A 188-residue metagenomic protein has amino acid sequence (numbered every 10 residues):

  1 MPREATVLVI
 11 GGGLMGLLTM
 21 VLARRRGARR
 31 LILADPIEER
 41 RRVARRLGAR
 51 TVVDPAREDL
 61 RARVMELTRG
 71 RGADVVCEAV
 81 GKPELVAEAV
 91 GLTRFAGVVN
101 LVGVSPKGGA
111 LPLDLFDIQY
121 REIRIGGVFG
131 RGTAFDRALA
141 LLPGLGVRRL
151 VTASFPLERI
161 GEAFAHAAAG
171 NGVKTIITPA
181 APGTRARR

Functional and structural regions predicted by a protein language model:
M1-R57: Mid-domain Rossmann-like dinucleotide-binding core that forms the NAD(H)/NADP(H) cofactor-binding site
A5, G97-V98: Glycine-centered, small-residue-biased loops immediately flanking beta-strands in adenine/cofactor-binding cores
L31-I32, N100, G126: Conserved beta-strand positions in the Rossmann-like core of class I SAM-dependent methyltransferases
D59-R69: Short amphipathic alpha-helix with an adjacent loop that forms part of the alpha/beta core around
C77: N-terminal Rossmann-like NAD(P) cofactor-binding module of classical short-chain dehydrogenase/reductase
A87-G91, G132-R188: C-terminal hydrophobic helical "lid"/dimerization subdomain of Rossmann-like NAD(P)H-dependent oxidoreductases
T93-F95: Helix-to-beta-strand junctions that scaffold the AdoMet/dcAdoMet cofactor pocket in Class I SAM-dependent enzymes
G103-E122, R137-A138: Rossmann-fold NAD(P)-binding glycine/threonine-rich loop
